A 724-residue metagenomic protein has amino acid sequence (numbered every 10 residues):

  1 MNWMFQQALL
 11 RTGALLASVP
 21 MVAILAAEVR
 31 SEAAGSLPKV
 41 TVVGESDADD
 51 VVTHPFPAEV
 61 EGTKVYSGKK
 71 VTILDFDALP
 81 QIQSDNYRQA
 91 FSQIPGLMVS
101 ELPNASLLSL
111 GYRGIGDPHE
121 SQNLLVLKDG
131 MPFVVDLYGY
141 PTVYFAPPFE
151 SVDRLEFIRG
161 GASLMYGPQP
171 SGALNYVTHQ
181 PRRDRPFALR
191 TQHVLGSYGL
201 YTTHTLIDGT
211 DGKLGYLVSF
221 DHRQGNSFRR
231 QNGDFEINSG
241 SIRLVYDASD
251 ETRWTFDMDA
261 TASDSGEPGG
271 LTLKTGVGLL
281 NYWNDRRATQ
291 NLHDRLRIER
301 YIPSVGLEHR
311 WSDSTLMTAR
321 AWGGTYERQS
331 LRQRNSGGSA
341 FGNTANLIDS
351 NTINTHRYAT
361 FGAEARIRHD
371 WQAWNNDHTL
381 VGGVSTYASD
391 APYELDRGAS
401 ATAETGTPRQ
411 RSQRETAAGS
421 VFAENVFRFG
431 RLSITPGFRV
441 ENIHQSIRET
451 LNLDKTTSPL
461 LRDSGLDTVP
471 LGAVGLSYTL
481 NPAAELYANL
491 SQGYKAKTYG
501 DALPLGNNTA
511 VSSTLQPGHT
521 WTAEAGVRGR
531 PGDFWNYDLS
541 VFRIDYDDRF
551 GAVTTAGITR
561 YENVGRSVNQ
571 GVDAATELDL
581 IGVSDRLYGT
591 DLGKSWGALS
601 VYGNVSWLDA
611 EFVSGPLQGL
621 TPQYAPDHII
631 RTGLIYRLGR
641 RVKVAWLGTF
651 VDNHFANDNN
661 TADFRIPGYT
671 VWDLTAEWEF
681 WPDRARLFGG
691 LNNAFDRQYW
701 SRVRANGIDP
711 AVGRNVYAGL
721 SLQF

Functional and structural regions predicted by a protein language model:
V60-T63, G68-T72, R88-M131, V135: Extracytoplasmic beta-strand/coil segments of soluble accessory domains associated with Gram-negative outer-membrane
G62, R88-A90, S109-G114, N123-L127 (+3 more regions): N-terminal periplasmic accessory domains that precede and gate Gram-negative outer-membrane beta-barrel machines
M131-R159: Short acidic/polar hinge/loop motifs at secondary-structure boundaries that mediate gating or recognition
L195-G225, R229-P268, R295-R310, W374 (+3 more regions): Transmembrane beta-barrel wall of Gram-negative outer-membrane proteins
S249, Y358, A373-Y387, S412-I544 (+2 more regions): Structural signature of Gram-negative outer-membrane beta-barrels, strongest in the C-terminal barrel of TonB-dependent
E251-D259, R297-N452, T576, S584 (+1 more regions): Face-selective signature of the C-terminal outer-membrane beta-barrel domain
G306-R310, L316-R334, T479, E485-K497 (+3 more regions): Membrane-embedded beta-barrel scaffold of Gram-negative outer-membrane proteins
R368, W374, N442, N536-D545 (+2 more regions): Gram-negative outer-membrane beta-barrel transporters
